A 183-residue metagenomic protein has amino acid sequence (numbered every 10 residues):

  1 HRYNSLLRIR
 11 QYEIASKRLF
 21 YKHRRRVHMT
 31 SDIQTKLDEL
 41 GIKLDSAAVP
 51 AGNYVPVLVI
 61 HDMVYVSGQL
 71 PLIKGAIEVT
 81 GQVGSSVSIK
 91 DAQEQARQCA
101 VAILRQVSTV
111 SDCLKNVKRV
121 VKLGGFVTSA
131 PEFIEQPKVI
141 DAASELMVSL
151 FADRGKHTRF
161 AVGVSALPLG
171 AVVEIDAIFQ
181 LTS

Functional and structural regions predicted by a protein language model:
N4, K22-H23, N53, N116: Detector for Asparagine
L6-H28: Short, Lys/Arg-enriched N-terminal segments with co-localized hydrophobic residues within the first ~10-30 amino acids
M29-S183: Short, polar/acidic, helix-capping and beta-turn segments at strand->helix junctions that line the mouths
